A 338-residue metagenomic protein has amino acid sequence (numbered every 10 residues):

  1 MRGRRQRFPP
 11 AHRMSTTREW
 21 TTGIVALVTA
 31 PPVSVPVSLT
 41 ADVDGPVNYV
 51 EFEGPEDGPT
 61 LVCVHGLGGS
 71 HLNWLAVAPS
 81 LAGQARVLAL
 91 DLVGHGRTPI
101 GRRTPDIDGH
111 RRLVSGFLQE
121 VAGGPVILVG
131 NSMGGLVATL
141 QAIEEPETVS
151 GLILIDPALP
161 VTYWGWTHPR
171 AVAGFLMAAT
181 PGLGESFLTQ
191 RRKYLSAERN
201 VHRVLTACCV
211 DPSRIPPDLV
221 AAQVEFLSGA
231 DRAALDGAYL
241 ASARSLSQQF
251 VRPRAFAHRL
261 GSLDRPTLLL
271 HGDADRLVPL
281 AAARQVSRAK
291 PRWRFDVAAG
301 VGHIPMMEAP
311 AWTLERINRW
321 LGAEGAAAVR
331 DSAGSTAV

Functional and structural regions predicted by a protein language model:
M1-C63, A82-R86, R111-R112, G116-L118 (+3 more regions): Alpha/beta-hydrolase fold catalytic core
G45, L75, P79, A89-M133 (+4 more regions): Active-site loop/oxyanion-hole signature of alpha/beta-hydrolase fold enzymes
E51-P99, M307: Conserved HGGG/HGGXW glycine-rich cap/lid loop of the alpha/beta-hydrolase fold
I143, L152-R191: Flexible "cap/lid" loop of the alpha/beta hydrolase fold
T189-G261: Conserved alpha/beta-hydrolase catalytic His-Asp/Glu region
F250, A274-V278: Acidic catalytic loop of the alpha/beta-hydrolase fold
L263, L269-H271: Short beta-strand/loop motif that positions the catalytic acidic residue of the alpha/beta-hydrolase fold
R292-V338: Catalytic active-site module of serine/aspartate enzymes centered on a nucleophile-bearing elbow/loop
